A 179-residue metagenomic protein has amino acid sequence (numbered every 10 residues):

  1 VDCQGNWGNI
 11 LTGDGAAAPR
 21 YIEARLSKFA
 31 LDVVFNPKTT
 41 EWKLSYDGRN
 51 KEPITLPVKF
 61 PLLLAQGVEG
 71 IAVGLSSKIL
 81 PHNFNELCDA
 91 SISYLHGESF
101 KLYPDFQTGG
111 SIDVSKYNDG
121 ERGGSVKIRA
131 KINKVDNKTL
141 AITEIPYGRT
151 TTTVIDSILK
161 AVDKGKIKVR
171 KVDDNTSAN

Functional and structural regions predicted by a protein language model:
V1-G124: Catalytic phosphate-handling regions of large nucleic-acid enzymes and associated NTPases
R129-N179: Gly/Lys-enriched N-terminal cap/neck module of very large, oligomeric protein machines
